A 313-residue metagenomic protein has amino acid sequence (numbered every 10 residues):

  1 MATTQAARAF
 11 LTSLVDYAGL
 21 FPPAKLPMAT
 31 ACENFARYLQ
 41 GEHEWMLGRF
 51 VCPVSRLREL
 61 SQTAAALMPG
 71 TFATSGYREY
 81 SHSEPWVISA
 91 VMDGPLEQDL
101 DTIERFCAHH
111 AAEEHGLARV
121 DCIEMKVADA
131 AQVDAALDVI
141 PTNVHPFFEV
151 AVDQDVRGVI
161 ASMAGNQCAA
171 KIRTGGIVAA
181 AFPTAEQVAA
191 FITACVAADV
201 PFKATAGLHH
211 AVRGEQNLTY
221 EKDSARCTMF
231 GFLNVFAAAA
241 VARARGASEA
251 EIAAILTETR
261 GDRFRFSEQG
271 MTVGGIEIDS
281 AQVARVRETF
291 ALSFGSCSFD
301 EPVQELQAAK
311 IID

Functional and structural regions predicted by a protein language model:
M1-V133, T142-V144, V156, V241-D313: Alpha/beta catalytic barrel-like cores
T63-A65, D101-E104, D138, P183-E186 (+1 more regions): Surface-exposed beta-strand edges and their flanking turn/coil or helix-capping segments
A112-A197: Eukaryote-skewed repeat-based solenoidal scaffolds used as protein-protein interaction platforms, primarily
V156, N166-A253: Catalytic alpha/beta core domains of metabolic enzymes, predominantly
